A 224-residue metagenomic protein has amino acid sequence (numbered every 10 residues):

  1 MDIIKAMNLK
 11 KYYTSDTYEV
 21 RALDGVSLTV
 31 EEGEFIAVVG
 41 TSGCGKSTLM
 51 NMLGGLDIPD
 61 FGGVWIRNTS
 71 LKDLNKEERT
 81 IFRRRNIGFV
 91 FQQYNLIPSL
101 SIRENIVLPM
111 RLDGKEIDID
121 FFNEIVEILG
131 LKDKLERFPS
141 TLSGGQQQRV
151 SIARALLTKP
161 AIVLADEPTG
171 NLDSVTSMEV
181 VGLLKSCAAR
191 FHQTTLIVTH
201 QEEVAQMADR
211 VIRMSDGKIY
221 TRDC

Functional and structural regions predicted by a protein language model:
M1-D2, C224: Short, Lys/Arg-enriched, disordered terminal segments
D2-M214: ABC family nucleotide-binding domain
V211-C224: H-loop (His-switch) and adjacent beta-strand-loop-beta switch element of ABC-type ATPase nucleotide-binding domains
